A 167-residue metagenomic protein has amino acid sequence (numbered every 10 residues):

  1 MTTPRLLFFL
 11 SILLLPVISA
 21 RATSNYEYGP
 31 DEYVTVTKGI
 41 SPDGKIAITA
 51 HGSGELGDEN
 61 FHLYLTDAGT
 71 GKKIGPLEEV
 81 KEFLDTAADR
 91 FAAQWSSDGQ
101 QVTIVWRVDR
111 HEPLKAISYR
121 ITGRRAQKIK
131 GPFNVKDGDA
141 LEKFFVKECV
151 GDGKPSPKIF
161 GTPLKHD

Functional and structural regions predicted by a protein language model:
L7-V17: Bacterial N-terminal signal peptides
I18-A22: Sec/Tat signal peptide C-region and signal peptidase I cleavage site
S24-E27, Y64-E79, A116-F133: Surface-exposed loop/turn elements that mediate protein-protein interactions on large endomembrane-trafficking
E27-F61: Beta-strand-rich domains and repeat architectures in extracellular enzymes and scaffolds, especially beta-propellers
G29, T37-K45, A93-Q100, D139-D167: Blade-terminus and WD-like Trp-Asp/Gly-His loop motifs, strongest in beta-propeller folds
T49-E55, I104-D109, E148-C149, G153: Beta-strand C-termini and the immediately following turn/loop, strongest in propeller blades
L56-L63, R110-Y119: Structural motif
E82-A88: Short glycine-/Asp-/Thr-/Trp-enriched loop segments that recur within the blades of beta-propeller repeat domains
